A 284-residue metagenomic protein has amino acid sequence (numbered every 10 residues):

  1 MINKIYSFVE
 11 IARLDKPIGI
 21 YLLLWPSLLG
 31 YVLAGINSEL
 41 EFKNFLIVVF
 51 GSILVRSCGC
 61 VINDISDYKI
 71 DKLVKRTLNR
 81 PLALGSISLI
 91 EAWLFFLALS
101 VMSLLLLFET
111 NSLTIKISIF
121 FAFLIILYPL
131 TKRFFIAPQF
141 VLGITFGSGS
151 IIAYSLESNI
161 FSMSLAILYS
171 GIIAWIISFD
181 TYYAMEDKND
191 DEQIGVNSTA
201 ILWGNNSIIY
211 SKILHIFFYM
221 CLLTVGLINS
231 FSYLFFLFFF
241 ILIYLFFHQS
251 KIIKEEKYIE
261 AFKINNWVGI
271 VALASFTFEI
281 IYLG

Functional and structural regions predicted by a protein language model:
I5-E10, F50, S57-C58, T77-I167 (+2 more regions): Intramembrane alpha-helical segments
R13-L23, G85-L97, A137, L142 (+2 more regions): Select subsegments of transmembrane alpha-helices in polytopic membrane proteins, especially boundary-proximal
Y21-Y31, P81, V141-E157, L202 (+1 more regions): Small-residue-rich segments of transmembrane alpha-helices in multi-pass membrane proteins, especially helix faces
L24, L28, V49-S57, L94-L105 (+10 more regions): Generic alpha-helical transmembrane segments of integral inner-membrane proteins, especially permease/transport modules
L29-F50, M102-K116, S150-S170, C221-F235 (+1 more regions): Helix-coil boundary and interhelical linker segments in multi-pass alpha-helical membrane proteins
F50-S52, Y68-S118, Q193-Y233: Multi-pass membrane catalytic core of lipid/isoprenoid biosynthesis enzymes
C58-I62, S66, I177-Q193: Membrane-embedded alpha-helices of multi-pass transport/permease systems
M220, T224-G284: Extended hydrophobic alpha-helices typical of membrane-associated regions
